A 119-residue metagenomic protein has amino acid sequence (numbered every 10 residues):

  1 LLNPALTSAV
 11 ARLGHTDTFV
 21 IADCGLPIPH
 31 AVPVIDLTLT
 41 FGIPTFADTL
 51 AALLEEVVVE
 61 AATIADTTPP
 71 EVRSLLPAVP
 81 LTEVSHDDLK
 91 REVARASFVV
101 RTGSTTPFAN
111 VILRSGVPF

Functional and structural regions predicted by a protein language model:
L1-V32, D36-T38: Long, hydrophobic N-terminal alpha-helical segment
A5-S8, D48-L50, S85-D87, F98: A generic local structural motif
A9, L13-T16, A52-E60, L75-V79 (+1 more regions): Change "in soluble alpha/beta enzymes" to "in soluble alpha/beta proteins
A11-L13, P27, L54-E56, K90-V93 (+1 more regions): Solvent-exposed alpha-helices and their adjacent loops that cap or buttress functional pockets in soluble metabolic
F19, A62-I64, P80-T82: Short, hydrophobic beta-strand segments that form beta-sheet elements in well-ordered domains
V20-I21, T63, V99, I112: Structural motif
L26-P29, L37-A61, T68-L75: Feature captures the catalytic cores and cofactor-binding loops of soluble hydro-lyases/lyases that act on carboxylate
P33, E71-F119: Long, charged alpha-helical interface segments
